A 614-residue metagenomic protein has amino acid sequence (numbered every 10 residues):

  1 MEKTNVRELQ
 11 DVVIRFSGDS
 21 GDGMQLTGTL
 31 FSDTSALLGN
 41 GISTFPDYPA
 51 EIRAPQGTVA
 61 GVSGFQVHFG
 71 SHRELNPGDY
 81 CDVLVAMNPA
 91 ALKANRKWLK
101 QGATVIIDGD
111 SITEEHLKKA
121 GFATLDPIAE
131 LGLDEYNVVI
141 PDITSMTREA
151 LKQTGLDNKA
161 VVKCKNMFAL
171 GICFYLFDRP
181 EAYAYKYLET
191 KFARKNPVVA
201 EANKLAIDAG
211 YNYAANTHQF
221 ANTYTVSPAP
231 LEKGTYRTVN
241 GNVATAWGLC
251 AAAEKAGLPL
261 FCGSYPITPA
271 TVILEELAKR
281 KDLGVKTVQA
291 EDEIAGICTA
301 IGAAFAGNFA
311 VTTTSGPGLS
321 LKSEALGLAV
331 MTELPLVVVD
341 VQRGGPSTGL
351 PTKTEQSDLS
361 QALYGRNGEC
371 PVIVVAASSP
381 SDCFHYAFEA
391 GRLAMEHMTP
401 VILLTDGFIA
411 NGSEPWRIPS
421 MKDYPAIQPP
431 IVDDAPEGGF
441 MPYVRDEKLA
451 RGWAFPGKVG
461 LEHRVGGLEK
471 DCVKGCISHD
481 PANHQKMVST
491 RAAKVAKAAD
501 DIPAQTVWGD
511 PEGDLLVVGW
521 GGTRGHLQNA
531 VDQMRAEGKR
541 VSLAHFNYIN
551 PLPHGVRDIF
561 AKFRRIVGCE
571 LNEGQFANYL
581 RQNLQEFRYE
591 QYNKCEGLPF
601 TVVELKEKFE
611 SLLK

Functional and structural regions predicted by a protein language model:
M1-A256, H554: Active-site cofactor/cluster-binding pocket
D11-K100, W247, A252, L260 (+3 more regions): Thiamine diphosphate
V12-D19, A169-G171, L260-G263, A310-T313 (+4 more regions): Short glycine-rich or small-residue beta-strand-to-loop segments that form or flank ligand, phosphate, metal/Fe-S
S20, I143-M146, K152-D157, G171-F174 (+6 more regions): Peripheral docking tails and interdomain loops at the edges of cofactor- or intermediate-handling domains
Y48-P49, L188, A206, S227-L231 (+6 more regions): A glycine-rich phosphate-binding loop feature that marks nucleotide/adenosyl-phosphate handling sites
A50, E149-L151, Q219-G234, A252-P259 (+5 more regions): Gly-rich Lys/Arg/Thr-decorated short loops/hinges at beta-loop-alpha junctions or inter-strand turns that position
G78, L133-Y136, I140, T144 (+5 more regions): Conserved thiamine diphosphate
V239-G248, A256, Y386, G391-K614: Flexible, low-complexity linker and terminal segments
